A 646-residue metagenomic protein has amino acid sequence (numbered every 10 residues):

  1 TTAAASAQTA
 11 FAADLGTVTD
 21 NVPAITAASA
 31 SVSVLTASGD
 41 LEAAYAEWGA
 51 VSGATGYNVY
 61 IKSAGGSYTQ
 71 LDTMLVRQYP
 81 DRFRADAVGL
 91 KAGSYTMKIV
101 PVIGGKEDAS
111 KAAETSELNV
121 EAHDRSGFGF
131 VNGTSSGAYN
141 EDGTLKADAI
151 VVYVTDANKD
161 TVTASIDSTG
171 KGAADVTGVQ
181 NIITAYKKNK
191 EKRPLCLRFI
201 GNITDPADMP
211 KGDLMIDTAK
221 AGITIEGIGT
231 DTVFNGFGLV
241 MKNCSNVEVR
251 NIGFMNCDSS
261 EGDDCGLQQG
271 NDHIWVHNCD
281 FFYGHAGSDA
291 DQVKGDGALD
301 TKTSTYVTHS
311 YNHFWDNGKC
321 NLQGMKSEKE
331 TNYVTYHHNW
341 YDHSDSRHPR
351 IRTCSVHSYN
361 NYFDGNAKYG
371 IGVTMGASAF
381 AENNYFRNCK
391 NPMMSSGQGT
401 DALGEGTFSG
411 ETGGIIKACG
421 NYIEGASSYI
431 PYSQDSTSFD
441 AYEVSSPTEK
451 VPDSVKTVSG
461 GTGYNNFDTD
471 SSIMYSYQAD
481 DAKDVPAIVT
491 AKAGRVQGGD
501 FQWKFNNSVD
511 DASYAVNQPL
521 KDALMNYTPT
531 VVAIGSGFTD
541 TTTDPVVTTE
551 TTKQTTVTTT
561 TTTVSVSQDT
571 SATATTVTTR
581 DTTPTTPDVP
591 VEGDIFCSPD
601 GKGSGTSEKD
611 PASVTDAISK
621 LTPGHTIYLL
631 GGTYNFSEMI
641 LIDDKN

Functional and structural regions predicted by a protein language model:
F11-G53, K106-E121: Pro/Thr/Ser/Gly-rich low-complexity, intrinsically disordered linker/stalk tracts
G53-L75: Extracellular low-complexity, O-glycosylation-prone stalks/linkers
A87-A109: Beta-strand-rich modules
V102, S126, G133-T134, D148-V152 (+4 more regions): Long, ordered, amphipathic alpha-helical scaffolds
N119-A174, T583-D616, T633: Right-handed parallel beta-helix/beta-solenoid
G127, D156-K187, E191-A221, T230-N235 (+1 more regions): N-terminal extracellular ligand-recognition/capping segment immediately after the signal peptide
M209-D213, N235-L239, D258-Q268, S288-T301 (+5 more regions): Extracellular beta-strand/beta-solenoid scaffold signature
A221-D231, S245-N256, N271-G287, G297-A298 (+5 more regions): Right-handed parallel beta-helix
